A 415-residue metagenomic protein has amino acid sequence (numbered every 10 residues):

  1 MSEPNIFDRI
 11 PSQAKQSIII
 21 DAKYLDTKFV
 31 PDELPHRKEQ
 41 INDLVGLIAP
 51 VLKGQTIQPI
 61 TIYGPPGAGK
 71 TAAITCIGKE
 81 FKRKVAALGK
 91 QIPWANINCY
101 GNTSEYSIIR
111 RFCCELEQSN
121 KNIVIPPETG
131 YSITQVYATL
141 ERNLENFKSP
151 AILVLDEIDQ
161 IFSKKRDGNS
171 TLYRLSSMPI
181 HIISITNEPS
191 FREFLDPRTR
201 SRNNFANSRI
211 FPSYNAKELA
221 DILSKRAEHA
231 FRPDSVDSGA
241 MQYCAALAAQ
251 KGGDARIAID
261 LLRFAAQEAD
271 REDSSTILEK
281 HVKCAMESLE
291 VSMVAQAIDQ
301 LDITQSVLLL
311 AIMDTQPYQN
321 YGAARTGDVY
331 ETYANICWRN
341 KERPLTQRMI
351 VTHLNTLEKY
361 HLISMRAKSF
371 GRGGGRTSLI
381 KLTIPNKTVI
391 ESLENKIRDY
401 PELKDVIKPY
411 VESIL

Functional and structural regions predicted by a protein language model:
M1-I57, E80, L415: A short, basic N-terminal segment
S2-F7, S12-S17, D21, D26 (+6 more regions): Mid-core helix/loop region of P-loop NTP-binding domains shared across ATPases and GTPases
Q55-E80: Walker A/P-loop nucleotide-binding motif
P59-T61, K84-G101: Conserved catalytic segments around the Walker B and adjacent sensor/switch elements of P-loop NTPase domains
A249-A255, R263-T276, Q316-Q319, C337-W338 (+1 more regions): AAA+ ATPase "lid" subdomain C-terminal helix
E268-S292: Conserved C-terminal helix/linker of AAA+ ATPases
V291-A323: Short alpha-helical segments that sit at the start of domains
Q319-L415: Terminal-proximal interaction/regulatory segments of ATP-powered molecular machines
